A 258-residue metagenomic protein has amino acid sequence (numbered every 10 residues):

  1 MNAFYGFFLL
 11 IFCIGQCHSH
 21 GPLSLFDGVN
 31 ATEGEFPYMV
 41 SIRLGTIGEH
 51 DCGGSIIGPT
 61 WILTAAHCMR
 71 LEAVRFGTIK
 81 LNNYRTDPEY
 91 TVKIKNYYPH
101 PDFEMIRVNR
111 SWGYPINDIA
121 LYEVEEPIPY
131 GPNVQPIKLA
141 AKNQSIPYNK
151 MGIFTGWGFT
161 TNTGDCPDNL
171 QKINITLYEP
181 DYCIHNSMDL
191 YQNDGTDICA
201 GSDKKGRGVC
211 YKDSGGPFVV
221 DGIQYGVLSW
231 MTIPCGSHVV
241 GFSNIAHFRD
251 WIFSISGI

Functional and structural regions predicted by a protein language model:
N2-I258: Extracellular "complement/coagulation-type" protease architecture
